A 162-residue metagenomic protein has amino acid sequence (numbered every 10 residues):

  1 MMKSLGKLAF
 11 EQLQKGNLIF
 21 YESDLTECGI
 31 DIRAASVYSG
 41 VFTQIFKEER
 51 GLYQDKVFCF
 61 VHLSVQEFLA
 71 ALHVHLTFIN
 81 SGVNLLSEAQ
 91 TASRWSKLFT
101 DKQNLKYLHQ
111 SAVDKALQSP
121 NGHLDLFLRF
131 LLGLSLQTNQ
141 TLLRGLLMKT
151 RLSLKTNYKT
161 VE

Functional and structural regions predicted by a protein language model:
M1-E162: Leucine-enriched alpha-helical scaffold segments used for protein-protein interaction
